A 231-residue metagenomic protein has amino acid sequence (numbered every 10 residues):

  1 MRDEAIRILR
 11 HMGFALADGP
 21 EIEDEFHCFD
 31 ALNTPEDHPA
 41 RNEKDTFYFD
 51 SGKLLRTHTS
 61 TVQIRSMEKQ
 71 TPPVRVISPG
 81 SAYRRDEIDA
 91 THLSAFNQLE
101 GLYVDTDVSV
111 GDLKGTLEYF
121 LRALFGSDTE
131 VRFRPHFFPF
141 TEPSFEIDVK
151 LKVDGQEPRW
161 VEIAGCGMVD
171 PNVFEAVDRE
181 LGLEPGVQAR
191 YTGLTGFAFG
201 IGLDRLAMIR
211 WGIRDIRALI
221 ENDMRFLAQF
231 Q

Functional and structural regions predicted by a protein language model:
M1-Q231: TRNA-recognition modules of translation machinery and tRNA-sensing kinases, especially anticodon-binding
